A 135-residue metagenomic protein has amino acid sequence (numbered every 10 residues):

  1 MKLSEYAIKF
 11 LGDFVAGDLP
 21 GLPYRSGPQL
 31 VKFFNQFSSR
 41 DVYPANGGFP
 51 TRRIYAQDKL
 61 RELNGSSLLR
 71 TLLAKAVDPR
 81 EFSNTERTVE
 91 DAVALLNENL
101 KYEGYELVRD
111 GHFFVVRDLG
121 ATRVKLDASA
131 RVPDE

Functional and structural regions predicted by a protein language model:
M1-A121: Charged interaction/catalytic cores of defense and host-pathogen modules
T122-D127: A boundary/linker detector
A128-E135: Conserved N-terminal substructure of TIR/SEFIR domains
